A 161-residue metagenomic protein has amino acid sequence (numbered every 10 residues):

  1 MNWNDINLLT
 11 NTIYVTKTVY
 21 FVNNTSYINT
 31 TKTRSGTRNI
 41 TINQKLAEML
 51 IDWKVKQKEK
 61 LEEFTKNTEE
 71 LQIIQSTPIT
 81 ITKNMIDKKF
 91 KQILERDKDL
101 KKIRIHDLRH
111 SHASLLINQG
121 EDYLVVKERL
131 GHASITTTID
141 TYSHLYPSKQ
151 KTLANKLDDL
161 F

Functional and structural regions predicted by a protein language model:
M1-V55: Conserved tyrosine-mediated DNA breakage-rejoining catalytic core shared by Y-recombinases
W3, I81-I86, D107, S111-H112 (+4 more regions): Gram-positive cell-envelope targeting signals
T10-V15, R104, L115, K127-L145 (+1 more regions): Short functional hotspots where side chains directly engage DNA or cofactors
T16, N43, Q75-S76, S143: Residue-level detector of conserved, well-ordered beta-strand and adjacent loop positions that form binding/recognition
Y20-I28, Q119, H144-F161: DNA/chromatin major-groove-contacting recognition/catalytic segments
T31-S35, S111, T136-T141: Ser/Thr-centric signal marking residues that sit in or immediately flank functional binding/regulatory motifs
I40, K56-T65, E69, T77-T80 (+2 more regions): Short, basic (Lys/Arg/His-rich) helix/loop patches that form interaction surfaces in the mid-to-C-terminal regions
